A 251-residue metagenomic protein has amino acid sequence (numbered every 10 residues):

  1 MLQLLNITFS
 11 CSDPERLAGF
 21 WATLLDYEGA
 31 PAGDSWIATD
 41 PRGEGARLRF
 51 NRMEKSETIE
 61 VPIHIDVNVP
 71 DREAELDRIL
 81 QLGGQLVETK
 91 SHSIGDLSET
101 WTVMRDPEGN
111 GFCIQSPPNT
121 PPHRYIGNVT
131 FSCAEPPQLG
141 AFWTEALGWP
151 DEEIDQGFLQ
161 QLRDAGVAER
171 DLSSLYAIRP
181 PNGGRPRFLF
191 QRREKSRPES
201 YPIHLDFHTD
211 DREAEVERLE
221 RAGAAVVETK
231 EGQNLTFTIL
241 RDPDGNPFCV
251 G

Functional and structural regions predicted by a protein language model:
M1-G45, R49-V61: Hydrophobic, helix-prone linear segments
L2-F9, A46, L82-L147, D151-R197 (+1 more regions): Vicinal oxygen chelate
S10, D66-P70, S132, D206-H208: Short hydrophobic/aromatic beta-strand micro-patches that form the beta-sheet surface supporting nucleotide- or nucleic
P14, R72-E73, P136, R212-E213: Residues at or immediately preceding the N-termini of alpha-helices
L17, A22-T23, E28-P31, R49-N51 (+1 more regions): Extended, hydrophobic interaction surfaces within ordered domains
E60-H64, S200-H204: Eukaryotic phosphotyrosine signaling hubs
R193, H208-D210: Short, loop-centered acidic/histidine patches that primarily coordinate divalent metals
